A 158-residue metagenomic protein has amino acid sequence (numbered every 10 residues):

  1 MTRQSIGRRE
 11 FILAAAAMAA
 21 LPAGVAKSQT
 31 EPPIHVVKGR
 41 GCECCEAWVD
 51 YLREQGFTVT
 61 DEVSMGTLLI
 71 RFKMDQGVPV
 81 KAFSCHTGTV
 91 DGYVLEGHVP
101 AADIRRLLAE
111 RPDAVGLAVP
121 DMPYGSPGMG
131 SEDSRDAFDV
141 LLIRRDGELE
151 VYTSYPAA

Functional and structural regions predicted by a protein language model:
T2-S5, E10-S28: N-terminal export signals
S5-I6, I70-V78: Short low-complexity, flexible loop/linker segments enriched in glycine and/or proline with clustered acidic
P32-A47: Local sequence-structure signature of Cys/Sec-based thiol-disulfide redox active-site neighborhoods
P33-I34, T58, G92-V94: Short active-site oxyanion
W48, M65-L68, P100-I104: Stable alpha-helical elements in mature extracytoplasmic
Y51-T60: Conserved helix-turn-beta segment immediately C-terminal to the redox Cys motif in thioredoxin-like folds
T60-I70, V90: Thiol-based oxidoreductase modules, predominantly thioredoxin-like and allied folds used for disulfide exchange
M74-A158: Thiol/selenol-based redox catalytic cores and closely related redox-interacting motifs
